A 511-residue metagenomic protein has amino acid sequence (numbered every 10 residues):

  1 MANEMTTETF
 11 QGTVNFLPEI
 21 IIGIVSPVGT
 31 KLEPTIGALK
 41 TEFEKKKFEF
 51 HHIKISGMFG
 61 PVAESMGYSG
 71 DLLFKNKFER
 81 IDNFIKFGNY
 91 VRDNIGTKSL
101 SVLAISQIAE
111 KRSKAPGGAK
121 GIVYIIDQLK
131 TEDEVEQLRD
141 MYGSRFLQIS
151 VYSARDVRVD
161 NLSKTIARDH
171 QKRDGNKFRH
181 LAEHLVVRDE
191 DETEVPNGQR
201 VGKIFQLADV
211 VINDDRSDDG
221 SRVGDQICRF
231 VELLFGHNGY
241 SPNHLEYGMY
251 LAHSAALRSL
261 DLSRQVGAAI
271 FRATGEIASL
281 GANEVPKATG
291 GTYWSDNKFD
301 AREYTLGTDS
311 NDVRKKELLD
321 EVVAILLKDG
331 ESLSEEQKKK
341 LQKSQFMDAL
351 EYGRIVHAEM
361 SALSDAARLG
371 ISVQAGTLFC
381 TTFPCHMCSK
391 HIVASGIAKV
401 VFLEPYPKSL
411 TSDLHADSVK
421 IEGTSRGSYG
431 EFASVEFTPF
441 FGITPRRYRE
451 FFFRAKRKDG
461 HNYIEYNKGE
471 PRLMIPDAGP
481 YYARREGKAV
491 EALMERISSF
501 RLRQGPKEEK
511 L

Functional and structural regions predicted by a protein language model:
M1-D127, T131-L260, A273, I277 (+1 more regions): Glycine-rich phosphate-binding loop of ATP-dependent small-molecule kinases
E33, I55, G67-A104, T193-N197 (+2 more regions): Zinc-dependent deaminase catalytic domain
